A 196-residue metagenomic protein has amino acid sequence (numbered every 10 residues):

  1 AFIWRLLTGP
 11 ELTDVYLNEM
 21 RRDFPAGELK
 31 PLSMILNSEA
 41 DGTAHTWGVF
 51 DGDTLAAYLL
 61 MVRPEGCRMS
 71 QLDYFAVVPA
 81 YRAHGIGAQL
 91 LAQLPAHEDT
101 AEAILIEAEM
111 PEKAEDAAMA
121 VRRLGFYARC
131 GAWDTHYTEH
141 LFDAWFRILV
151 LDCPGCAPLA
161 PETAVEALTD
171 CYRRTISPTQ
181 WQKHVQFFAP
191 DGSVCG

Functional and structural regions predicted by a protein language model:
A1-M34, L168, R174, P178 (+1 more regions): Short amphipathic alpha-helix that is part of the acyltransferase structural core
V15-E19, Q89, Q93, R122 (+1 more regions): Alpha-helical elements of Rossmann-like donor-binding domains used by nucleotide-donor carbohydrate transfer enzymes
N37-G48, A57: A short helix-loop-beta-strand connector motif used in the catalytic cores of GNAT acetyltransferases and, in some
G48, T54-R63, M69-A76: Conserved beta-strand in the GNAT
G52-D53, A80, D152-C156: Short loop segments at secondary-structure junctions
R63-L72, R82, T100-E102, W145: A conserved beta-turn-beta hairpin within the catalytic core of GNAT-like acetyltransferases that forms part
V77, A83-E98: Conserved acetyl-CoA-binding loop-helix of GNAT-fold acetyltransferases
E102-G196: Terminal substrate-recognition subdomain of acyl/acetyltransferases
